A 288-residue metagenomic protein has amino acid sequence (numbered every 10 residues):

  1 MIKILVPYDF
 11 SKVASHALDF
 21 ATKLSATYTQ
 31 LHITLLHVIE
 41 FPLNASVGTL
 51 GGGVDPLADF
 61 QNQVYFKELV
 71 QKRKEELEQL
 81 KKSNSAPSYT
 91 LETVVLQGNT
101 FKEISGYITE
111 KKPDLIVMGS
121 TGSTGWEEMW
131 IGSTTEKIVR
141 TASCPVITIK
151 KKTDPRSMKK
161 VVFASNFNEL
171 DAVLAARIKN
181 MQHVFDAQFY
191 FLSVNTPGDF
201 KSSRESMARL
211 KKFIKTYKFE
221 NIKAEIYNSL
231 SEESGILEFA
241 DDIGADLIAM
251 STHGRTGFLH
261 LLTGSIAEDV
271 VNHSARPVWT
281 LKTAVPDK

Functional and structural regions predicted by a protein language model:
M1, K112-D114, T135, C144 (+3 more regions): Local beta-strand N-terminus motif with an aromatic residue
M1-D59, K160-I226, A245, H273 (+1 more regions): Small/aliphatic-rich secondary-structure junction motif
F20-K23, E40-L43, E75, Q79-I116 (+6 more regions): Structural beta-alpha unit
P56-K72: A short acidic, glycine-rich active-site loop that binds or catalyzes chemistry on phosphate/adenosine moieties
G119-S120, P145-K151, V278-K282: Short beta-strand elements of ligand-binding domains
T121-T124, H253-T256: Short glycine-rich anion-binding loops that position phosphate/pyrophosphate groups of nucleotides and phosphorylated
I131-T134, E205-R209, L262-A267: Charged helix-capping and loop-helix junction motifs
T135-T153: Short, structured interface segments
